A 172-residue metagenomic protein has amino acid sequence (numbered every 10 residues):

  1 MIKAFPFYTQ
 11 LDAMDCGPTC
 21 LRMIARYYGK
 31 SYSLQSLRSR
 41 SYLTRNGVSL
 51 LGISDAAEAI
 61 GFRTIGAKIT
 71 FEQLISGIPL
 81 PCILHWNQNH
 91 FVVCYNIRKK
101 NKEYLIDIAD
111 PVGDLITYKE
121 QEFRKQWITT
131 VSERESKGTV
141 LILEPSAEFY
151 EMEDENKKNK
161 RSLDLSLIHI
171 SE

Functional and structural regions predicted by a protein language model:
M1-A4, S41-V48, I75-N87, F91-L167 (+1 more regions): Noncatalytic regulatory segments and standalone regulatory/sensor domains
M1-I69, Q73, L80, W86-Q88 (+1 more regions): Cysteine-nucleophile protease catalytic domains, especially the papain-like/related folds used in DUB/UBL proteases
